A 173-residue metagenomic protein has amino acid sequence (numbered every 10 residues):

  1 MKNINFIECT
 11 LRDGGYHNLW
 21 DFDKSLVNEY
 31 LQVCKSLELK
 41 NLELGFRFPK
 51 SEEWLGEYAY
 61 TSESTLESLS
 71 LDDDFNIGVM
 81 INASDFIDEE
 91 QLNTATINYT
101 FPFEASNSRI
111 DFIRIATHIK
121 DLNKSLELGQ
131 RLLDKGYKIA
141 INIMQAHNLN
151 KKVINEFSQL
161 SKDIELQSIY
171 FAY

Functional and structural regions predicted by a protein language model:
M1-D13: N-terminal amphipathic alpha-helix/helix-capping segment at the start of soluble metabolic enzymes
T10-L11, I143, Y173: Short, histidine-centered active-site or binding-site loop motifs used for metal coordination, general acid-base
H17: Metallocofactor- and cofactor-centric catalytic cores in central/energy metabolism, strongly enriched
D23-N28, A59, E63: Short amphipathic alpha-helical segment that frequently serves as the phosphate-/nucleotide-binding helix
L26-L39: Alpha-helical scaffold segments that flank or form the walls of functional sites
K35, N41, F46-K162: Active-site beta->alpha loop and helix N-cap motifs at the rims of alpha/beta catalytic domains
E165-Y173: Glycine/Thr-rich beta-alpha phosphate-binding loop at enzyme active sites
